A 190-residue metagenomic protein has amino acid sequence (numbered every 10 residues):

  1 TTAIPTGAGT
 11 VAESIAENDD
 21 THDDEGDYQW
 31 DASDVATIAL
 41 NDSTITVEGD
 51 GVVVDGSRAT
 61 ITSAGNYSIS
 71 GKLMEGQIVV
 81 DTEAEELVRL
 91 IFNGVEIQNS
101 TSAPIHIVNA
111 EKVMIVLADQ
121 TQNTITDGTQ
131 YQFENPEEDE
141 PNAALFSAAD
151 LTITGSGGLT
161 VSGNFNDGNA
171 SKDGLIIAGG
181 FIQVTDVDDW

Functional and structural regions predicted by a protein language model:
T1-W190: A composition-driven surface/loop motif
